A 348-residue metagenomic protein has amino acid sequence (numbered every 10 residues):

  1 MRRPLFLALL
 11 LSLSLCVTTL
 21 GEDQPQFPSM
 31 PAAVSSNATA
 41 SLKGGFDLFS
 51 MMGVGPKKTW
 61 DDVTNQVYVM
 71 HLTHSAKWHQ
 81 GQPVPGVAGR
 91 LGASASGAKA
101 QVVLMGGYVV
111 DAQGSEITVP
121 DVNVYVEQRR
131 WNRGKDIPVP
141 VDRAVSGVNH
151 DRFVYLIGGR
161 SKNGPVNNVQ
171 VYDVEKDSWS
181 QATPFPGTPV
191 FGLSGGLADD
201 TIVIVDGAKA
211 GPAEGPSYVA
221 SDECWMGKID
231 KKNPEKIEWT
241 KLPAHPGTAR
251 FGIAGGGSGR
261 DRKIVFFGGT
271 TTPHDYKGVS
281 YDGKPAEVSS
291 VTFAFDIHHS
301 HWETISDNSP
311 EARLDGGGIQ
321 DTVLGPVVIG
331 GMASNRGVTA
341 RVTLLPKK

Functional and structural regions predicted by a protein language model:
M1-L7: Bacterial N-terminal signal peptides that target proteins for export
L7-A8, A95: Intrinsically disordered, low-complexity segments enriched in polar/charged small residues
A8-C16: Bacterial N-terminal signal peptides
G21-K348: Kelch-like beta-propeller repeat domains
